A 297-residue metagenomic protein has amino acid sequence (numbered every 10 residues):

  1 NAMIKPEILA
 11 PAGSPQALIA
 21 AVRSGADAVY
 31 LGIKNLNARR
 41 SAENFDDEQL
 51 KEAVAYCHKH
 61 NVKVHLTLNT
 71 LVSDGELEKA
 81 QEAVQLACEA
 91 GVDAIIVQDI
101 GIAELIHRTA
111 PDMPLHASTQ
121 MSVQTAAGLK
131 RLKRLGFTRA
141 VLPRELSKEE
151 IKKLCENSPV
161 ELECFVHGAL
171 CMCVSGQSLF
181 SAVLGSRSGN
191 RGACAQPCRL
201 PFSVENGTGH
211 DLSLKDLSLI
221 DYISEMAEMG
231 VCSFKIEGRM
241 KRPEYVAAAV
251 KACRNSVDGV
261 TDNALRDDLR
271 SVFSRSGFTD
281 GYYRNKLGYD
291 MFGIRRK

Functional and structural regions predicted by a protein language model:
M3-R23, A28-N35, A53-V54, H60-T70 (+4 more regions): Surface-exposed amphipathic alpha-helical tracts and adjacent flexible/coil segments at the periphery of soluble enzymes
A17, G101-I102: Alpha-helix capping/helix-boundary segments
R39-H58: Glycine-rich, positively charged N-terminal anion/phosphate-binding segment
A103-H107: Short active-site loop/helix that positions an aromatic residue
S122: Beta/alpha (TIM)-barrel catalytic core signal, keyed to glycine-rich beta->alpha loops juxtaposed to Asp/Glu that bind
T125-A127: Conserved nucleotide-cofactor-binding alpha/beta core module
